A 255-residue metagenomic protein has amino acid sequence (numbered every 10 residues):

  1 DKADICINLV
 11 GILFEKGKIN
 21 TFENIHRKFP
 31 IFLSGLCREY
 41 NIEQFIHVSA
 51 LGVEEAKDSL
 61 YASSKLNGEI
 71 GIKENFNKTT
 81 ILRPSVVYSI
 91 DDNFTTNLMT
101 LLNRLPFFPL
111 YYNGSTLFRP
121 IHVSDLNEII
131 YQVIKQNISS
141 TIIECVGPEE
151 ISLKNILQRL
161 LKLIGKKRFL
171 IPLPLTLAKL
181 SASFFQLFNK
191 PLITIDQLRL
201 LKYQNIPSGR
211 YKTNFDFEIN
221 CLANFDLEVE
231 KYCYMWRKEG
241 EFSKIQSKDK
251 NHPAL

Functional and structural regions predicted by a protein language model:
D1-F32, L36-E39, L51-E55: NAD(P)H-binding glycine-rich loop region in Rossmannoid oxidoreductase-like domains and their noncatalytic homologs
S49, E69-D91, R104: Conserved beta-loop-beta element that borders a ligand/cofactor-binding pocket
K57-S59, T80-L101, T116-L117, I151-S152: Flexible, glycine-rich beta-alpha linker
S89-N97, V133-I143, E149, G165-R168: Glycine/proline-rich active-site loop of Rossmann-fold NAD(P)-dependent oxidoreductases
N93-F94, N113-K135, T141-E144: Substrate-positioning beta->alpha
N97-R119, K162-S208: Alpha-helical membrane-targeting segments
S115-S124, I143-L163, P172-S183, N220-N224: Substrate-binding strand-loop-helix patch in Rossmann-like NAD(P)-dependent oxidoreductase/epimerase domains
T176-L255: A hydrophobic C-terminal alpha-helical subdomain
